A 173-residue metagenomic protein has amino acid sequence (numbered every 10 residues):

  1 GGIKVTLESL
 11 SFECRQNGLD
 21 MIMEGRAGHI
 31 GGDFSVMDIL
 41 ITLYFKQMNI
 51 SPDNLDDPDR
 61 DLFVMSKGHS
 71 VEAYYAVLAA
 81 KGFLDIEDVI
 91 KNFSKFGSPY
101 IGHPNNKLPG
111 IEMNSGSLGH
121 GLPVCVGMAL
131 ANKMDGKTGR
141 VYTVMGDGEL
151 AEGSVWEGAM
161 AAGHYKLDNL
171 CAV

Functional and structural regions predicted by a protein language model:
G1-K4: Short, Lys/Arg-enriched N-terminal segments with co-localized hydrophobic residues within the first ~10-30 amino acids
S11-A27: N-terminal capping segment at the start of a domain
G18-M21, D33-H164: Cofactor-binding active-site loop characterized by glycine-rich and histidine/acidic residues
I30: Flexible, glycine/charged-enriched surface loops at secondary-structure junctions
H164-V173: A short, conserved beta-to-alpha structural element at the edge of catalytic cores that scaffolds binding
